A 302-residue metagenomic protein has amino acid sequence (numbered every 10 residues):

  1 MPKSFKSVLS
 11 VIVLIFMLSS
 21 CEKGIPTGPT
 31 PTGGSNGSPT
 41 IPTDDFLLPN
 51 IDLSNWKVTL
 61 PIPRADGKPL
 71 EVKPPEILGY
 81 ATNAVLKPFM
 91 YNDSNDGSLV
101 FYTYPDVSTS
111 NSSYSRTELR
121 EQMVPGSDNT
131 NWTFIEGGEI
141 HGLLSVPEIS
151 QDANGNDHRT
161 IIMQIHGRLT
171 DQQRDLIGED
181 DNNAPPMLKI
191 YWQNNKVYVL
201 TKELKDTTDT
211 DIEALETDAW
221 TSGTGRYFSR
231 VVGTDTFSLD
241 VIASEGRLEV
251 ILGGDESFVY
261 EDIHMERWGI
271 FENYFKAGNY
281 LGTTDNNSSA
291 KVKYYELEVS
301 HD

Functional and structural regions predicted by a protein language model:
M1-L9: Bacterial N-terminal signal peptides that target proteins for export
S10-S19: Bacterial N-terminal signal peptides
L18-T43: Bacterial Sec-dependent N-terminal signal peptides
N36-Y80: Extracellular carbohydrate-recognition regions
D44-L53, V58, I62, G137-E139 (+3 more regions): Ligand-recognition surfaces built from glycine- and aromatic
A81-L86, M90-T207: Secretory/extracellular carbohydrate-interaction modules and structurally similar beta-sandwich "look-alikes"
I140-G142, D235-S244, L248-V250: Short tryptophan-centered beta-strand motifs in secreted/extracellular beta-sheet-rich domains of glycan-recognition
V199-S238: Short, aromatic/His-centered strand-loop micro-motif at the edge of beta-sheets
